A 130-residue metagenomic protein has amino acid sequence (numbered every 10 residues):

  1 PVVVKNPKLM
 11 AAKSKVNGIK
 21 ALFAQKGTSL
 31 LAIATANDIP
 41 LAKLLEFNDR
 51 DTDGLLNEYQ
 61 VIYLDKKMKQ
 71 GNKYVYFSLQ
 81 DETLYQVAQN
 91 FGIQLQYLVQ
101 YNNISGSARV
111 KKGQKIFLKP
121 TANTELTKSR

Functional and structural regions predicted by a protein language model:
P1, K111, I116-P120: Intrinsically disordered, low-complexity glycine/proline-rich and charged
P1-K8, K13, K20, K43-E46 (+1 more regions): C-terminal region detector
K5-D38, Q60, K66-G92, Q114 (+1 more regions): Primarily a LysM-type cell-wall glycan-binding module
L30-A32, D51-D53, L84-Y85, L95 (+2 more regions): Short beta-strands and strand-coil junctions in structured, solvent-facing domains, enriched
A42-D51, G71, V99-N103: N-terminal post-signal-peptidase region of extra-cytosolic proteins
F117-S129: Short, low-complexity, Pro/Ser/Thr/Gly-rich segments in the mature regions of secreted, periplasmic
